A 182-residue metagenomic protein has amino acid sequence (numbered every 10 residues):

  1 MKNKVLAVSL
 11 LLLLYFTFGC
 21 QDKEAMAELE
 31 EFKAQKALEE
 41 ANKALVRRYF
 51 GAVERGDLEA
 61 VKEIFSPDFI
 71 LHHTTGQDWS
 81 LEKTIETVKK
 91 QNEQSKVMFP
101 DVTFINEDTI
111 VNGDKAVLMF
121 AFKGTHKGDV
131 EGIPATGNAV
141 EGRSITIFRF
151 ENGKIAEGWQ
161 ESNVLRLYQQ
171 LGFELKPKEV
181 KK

Functional and structural regions predicted by a protein language model:
M1-E28: Bacterial Sec-dependent N-terminal signal peptides
C20-E63, P67, K178-K182: Short, low-complexity N-terminal intrinsically disordered segments enriched in polar/charged residues
E24-E28, A156-K182: Low-complexity, intrinsically disordered terminal/linker segments enriched in charged and Gly/Pro repeats
V46-Y49, A60-K62, F69, T84 (+4 more regions): Hydrophobic pocket/interface hotspot
E59-G113: A solvent-exposed, acidic/Ser-Thr-rich amphipathic alpha-helical stretch
Q77, K96-M98, G124-N138: Short, cysteine-centered beta-strand-loop-beta hairpins and adjacent loop/turn segments enriched in charged/polar
I105-T109, R143-F148: Hydrophobic/aromatic beta-strand elements that line small-molecule binding cavities or substrate pockets in beta-rich
D114-H126: A short hydrophobic beta-strand element
